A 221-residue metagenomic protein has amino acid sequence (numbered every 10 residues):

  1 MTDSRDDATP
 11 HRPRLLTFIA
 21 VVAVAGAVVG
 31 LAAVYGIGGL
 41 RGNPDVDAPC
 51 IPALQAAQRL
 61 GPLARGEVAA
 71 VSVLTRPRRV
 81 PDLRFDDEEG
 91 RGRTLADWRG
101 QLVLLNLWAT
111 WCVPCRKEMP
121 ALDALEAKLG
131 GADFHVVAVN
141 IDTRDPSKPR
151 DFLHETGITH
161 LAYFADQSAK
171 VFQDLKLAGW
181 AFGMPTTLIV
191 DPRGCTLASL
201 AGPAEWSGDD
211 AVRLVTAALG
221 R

Functional and structural regions predicted by a protein language model:
M1-R79, R221: N-terminal targeting signals for export/organelle localization
S72-P77, D82-V103: A short beta-strand-turn-helix
R78-V80, W98-G100, G131, I158 (+1 more regions): Extracytoplasmic
R99, L107-A124: Conserved redox-active cysteine motifs that mediate thiol-disulfide chemistry, especially di-cysteine Cys-X(1-2)-Cys
L102-V103, F134, P185: Alpha/beta-hydrolase fold active-site loops
L104-W108, A138-N140: Structural cue for short, hydrophobic secondary-structure segments
R116-G157, Q167-D174: Structural microenvironment flanking redox-active thiols in thiol-disulfide oxidoreductases
D151, E155-H160, D166-A217: Thiol/disulfide oxidoreductase modules built on the thioredoxin-like
